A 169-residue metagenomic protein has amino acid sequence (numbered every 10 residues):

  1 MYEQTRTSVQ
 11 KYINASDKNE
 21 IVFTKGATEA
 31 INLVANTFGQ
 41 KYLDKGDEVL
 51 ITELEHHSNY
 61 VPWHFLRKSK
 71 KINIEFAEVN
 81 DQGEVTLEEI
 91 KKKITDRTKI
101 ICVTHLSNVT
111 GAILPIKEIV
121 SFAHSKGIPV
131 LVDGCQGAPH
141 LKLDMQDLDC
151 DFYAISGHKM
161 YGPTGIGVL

Functional and structural regions predicted by a protein language model:
M1-L169: Pyridoxal 5′-phosphate
